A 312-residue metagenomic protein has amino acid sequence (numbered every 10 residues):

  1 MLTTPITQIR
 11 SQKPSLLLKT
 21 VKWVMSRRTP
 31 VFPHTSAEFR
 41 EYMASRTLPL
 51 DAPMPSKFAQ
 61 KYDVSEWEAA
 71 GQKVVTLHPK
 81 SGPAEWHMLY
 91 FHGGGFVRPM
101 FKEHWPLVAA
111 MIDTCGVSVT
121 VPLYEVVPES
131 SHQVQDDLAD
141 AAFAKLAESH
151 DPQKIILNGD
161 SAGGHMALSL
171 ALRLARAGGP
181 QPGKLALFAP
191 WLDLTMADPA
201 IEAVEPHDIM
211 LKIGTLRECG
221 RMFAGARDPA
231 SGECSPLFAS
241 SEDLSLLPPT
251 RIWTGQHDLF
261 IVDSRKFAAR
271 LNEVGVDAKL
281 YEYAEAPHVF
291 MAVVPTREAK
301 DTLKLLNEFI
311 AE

Functional and structural regions predicted by a protein language model:
M1-K80: A glycine/proline-hinged amphipathic helix-loop "lid/cap" segment that gates access to hydrophobic ligand pockets
S65, A69-V75, P79-E312: Alpha/beta-hydrolase superfamily serine-hydrolase fold, recognizing
